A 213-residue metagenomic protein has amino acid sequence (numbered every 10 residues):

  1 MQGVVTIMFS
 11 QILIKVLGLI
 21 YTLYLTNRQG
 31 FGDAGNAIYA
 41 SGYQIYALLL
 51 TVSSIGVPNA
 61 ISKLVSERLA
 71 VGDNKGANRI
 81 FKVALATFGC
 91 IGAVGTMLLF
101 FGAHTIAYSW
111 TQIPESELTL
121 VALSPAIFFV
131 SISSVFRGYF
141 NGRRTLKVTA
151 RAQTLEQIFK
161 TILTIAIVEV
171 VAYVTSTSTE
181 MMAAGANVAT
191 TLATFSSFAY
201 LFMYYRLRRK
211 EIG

Functional and structural regions predicted by a protein language model:
M1-I20, K75, R79: N-terminal membrane topogenesis motif
T26-L48, E115, T179-V188: Interfacial/gating helices of multi-pass transporter permease domains
G42-L64, F88, P125-F128: Small-residue-rich midsections of specific transmembrane alpha-helices
N59-H104: Membrane-water interface segments that mark the loop-to-transmembrane alpha-helix transition
V94-E117, Y173: Short membrane-interface helical motifs at transmembrane helix boundaries in multi-pass membrane transporters
F101, Q112-F136, I162: Alpha-helical transmembrane segments of multi-pass membrane proteins
V130-A152: Membrane-interface junctions at transmembrane-helix termini in multi-pass inner-membrane proteins
K147, I158-A199, M203: Membrane-interface helix-loop junctions in multi-pass transport and translocation proteins
